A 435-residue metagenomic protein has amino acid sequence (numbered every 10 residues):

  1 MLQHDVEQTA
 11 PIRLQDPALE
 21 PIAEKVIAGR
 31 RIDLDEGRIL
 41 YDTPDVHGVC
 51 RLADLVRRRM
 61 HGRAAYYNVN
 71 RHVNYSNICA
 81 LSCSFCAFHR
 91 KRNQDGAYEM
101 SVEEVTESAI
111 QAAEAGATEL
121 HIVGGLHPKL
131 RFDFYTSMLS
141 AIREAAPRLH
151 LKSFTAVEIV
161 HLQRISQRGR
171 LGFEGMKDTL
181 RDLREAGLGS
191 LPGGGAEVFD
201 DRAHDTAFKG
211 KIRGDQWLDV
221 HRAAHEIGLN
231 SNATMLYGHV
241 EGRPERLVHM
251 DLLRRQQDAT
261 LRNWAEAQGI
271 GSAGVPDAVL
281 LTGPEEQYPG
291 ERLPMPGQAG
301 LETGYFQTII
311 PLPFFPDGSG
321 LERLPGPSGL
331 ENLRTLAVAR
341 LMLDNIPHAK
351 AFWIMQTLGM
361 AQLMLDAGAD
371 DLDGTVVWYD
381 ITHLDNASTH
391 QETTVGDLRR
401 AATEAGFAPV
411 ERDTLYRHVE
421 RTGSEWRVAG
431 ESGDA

Functional and structural regions predicted by a protein language model:
M1-H47, A113, M250-R254, D258-A435: Auxiliary Fe-S-binding modules of radical SAM enzymes
G37-Y41, R71-V73, G124-P128, V157-E158 (+2 more regions): Conserved short loop/turn motifs at secondary-structure junctions
G48-R92, A97-V123, L191: N-terminal pre-triad scaffold of radical SAM enzymes
A65, C79-A80, S84-N93, L139-R143 (+3 more regions): Mobile, glycine- and charge-enriched loop segments and immediately flanking short secondary-structure elements within
A65-R71, L120, L151-T155, L191-G193 (+4 more regions): Hydrophobic faces of well-ordered beta-strands that scaffold small-molecule active sites in alpha/beta enzyme cores
R90-Q111, A115, H121-L229, L236-A259 (+2 more regions): Conserved non-cysteine loop/helix-boundary elements of the Radical SAM core domain that shape
